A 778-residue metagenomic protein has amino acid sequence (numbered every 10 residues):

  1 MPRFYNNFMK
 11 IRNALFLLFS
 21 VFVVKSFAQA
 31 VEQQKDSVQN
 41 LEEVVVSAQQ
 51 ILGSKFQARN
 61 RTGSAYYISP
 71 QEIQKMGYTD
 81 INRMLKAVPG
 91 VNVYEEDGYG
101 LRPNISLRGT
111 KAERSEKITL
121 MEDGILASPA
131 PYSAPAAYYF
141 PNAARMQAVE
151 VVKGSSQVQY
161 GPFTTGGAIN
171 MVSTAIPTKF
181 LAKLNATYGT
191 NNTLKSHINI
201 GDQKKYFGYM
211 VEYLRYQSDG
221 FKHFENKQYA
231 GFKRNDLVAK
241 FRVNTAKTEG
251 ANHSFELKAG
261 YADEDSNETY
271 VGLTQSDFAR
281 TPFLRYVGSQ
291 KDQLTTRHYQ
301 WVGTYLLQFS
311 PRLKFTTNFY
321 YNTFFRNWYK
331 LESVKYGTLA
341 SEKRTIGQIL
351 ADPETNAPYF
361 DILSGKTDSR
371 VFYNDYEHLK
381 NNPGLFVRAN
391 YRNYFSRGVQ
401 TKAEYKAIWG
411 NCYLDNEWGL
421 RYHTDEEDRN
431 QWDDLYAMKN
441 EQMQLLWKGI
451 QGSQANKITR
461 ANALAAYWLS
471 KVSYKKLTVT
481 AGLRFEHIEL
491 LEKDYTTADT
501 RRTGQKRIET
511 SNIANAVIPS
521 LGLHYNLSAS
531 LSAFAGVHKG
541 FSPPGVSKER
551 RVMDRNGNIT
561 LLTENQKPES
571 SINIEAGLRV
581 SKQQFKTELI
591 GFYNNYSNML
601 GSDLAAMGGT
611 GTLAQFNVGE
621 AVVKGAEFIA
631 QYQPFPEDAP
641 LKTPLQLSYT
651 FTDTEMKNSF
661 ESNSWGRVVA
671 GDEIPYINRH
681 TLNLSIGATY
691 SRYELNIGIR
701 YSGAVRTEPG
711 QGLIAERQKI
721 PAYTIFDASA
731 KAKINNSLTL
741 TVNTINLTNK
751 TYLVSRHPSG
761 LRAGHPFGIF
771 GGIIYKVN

Functional and structural regions predicted by a protein language model:
E43-M76, L101-N104: N-terminal periplasmic "start-of-domain" segments of outer-membrane beta-barrel proteins
N82-P129: Extracytoplasmic beta-strand/coil segments of soluble accessory domains associated with Gram-negative outer-membrane
I125-K153: Short acidic/polar hinge/loop motifs at secondary-structure boundaries that mediate gating or recognition
L181, Y188-Q217, E225-T269, Q293-S310 (+1 more regions): Transmembrane beta-barrel wall of Gram-negative outer-membrane proteins
T248-F255, T296-T497, E588: Face-selective signature of the C-terminal outer-membrane beta-barrel domain
Q308, K314-Y320, F324-W328, N526 (+6 more regions): Membrane-embedded beta-barrel scaffold of Gram-negative outer-membrane proteins
Y394, C412-D425, I450-N595, K642-T643 (+2 more regions): Structural signature of Gram-negative outer-membrane beta-barrels, strongest in the C-terminal barrel of TonB-dependent
S473, I488, K586, G591-L600 (+3 more regions): Gram-negative outer-membrane beta-barrel transporters
